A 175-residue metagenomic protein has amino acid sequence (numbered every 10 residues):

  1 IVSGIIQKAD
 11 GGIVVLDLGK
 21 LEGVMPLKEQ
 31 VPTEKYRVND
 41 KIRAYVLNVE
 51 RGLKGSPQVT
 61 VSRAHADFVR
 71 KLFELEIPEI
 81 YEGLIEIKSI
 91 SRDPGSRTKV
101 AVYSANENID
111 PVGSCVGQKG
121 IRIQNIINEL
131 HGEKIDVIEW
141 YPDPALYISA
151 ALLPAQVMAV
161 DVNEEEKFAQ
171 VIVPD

Functional and structural regions predicted by a protein language model:
I1-D175: RNA-contacting regions in translation and RNA-metabolism proteins, encompassing KH/S1 modules where present
